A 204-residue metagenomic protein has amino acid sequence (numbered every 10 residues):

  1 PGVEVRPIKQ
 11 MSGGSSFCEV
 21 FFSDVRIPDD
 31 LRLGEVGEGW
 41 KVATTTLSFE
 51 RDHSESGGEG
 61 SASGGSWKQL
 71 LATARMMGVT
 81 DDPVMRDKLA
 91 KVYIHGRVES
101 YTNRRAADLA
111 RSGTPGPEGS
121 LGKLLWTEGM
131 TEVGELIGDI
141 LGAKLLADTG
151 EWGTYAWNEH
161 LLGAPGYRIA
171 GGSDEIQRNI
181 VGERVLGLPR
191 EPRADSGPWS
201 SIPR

Functional and structural regions predicted by a protein language model:
P1-A72, L188-R204: FAD-binding core of flavoproteins
F17, F21, W40-A43, L70 (+5 more regions): Tryptophan-centric aromatic hotspots in well-structured domains and transmembrane helices
S23, I27-P28, S48-F49, M76 (+7 more regions): Short, well-ordered loop/turn and helix-capping segments at boundaries between secondary-structure elements and domains
S56-E59, G65-S66, L145-T149, Y155-H160 (+2 more regions): Intrinsic disorder at enzyme termini
S61-T102: Oxyanion-binding "anion nests"
S63, L89, G119-K123, W157: Hydrophobic packing residues in well-ordered alpha-helices of helical domains and bundles
P83-R86, R97-E151: C-terminal helix-coil-helix/basic helical segment that borders enzyme active sites and/or dimer interfaces and provides
